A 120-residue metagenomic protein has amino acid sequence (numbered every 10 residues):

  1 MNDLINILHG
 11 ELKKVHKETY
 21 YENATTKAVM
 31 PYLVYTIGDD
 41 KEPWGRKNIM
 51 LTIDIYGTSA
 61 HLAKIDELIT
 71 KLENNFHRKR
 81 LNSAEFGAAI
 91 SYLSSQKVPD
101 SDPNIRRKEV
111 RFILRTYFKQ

Functional and structural regions predicted by a protein language model:
M1-Y20, T36-Q120: Charged, amphipathic alpha-helical segments and their flanking helix caps
A24-A28, D102: A short beta-turn/loop motif at secondary-structure boundaries
A28-G38: Compositionally biased P/S/T/G-rich terminal and signal peptide-adjacent segments that lie outside catalytic cores
